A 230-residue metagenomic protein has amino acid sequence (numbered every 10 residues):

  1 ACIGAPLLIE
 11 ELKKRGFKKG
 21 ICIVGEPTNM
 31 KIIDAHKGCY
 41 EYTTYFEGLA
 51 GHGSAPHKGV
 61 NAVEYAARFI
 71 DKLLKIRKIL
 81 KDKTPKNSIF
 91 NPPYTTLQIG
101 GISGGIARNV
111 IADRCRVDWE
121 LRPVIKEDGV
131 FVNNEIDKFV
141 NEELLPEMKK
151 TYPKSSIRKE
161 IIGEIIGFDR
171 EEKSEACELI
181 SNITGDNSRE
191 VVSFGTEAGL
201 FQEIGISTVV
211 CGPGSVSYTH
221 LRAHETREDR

Functional and structural regions predicted by a protein language model:
A1-E41: Acidic/histidine-rich catalytic neighborhood of metal-dependent amide-processing enzymes
T43-R222, R227: Metal-dependent amide/peptide-bond hydrolase catalytic core, centered on the "pita-bread" metallohydrolase fold
